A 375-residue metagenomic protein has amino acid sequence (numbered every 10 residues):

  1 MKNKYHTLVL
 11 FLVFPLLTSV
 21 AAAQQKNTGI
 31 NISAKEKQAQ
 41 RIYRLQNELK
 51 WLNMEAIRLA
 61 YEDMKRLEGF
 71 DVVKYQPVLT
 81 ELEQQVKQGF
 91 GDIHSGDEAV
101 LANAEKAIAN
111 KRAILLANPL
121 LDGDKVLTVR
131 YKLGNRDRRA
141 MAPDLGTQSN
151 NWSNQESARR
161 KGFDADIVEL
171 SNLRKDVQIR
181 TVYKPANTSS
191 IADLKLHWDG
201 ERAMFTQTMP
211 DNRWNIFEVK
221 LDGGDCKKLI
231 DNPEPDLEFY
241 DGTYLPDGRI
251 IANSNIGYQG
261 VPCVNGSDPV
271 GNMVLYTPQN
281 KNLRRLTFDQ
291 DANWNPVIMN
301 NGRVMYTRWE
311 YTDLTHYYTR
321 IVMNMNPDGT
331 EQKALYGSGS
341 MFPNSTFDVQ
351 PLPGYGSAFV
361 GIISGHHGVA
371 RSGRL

Functional and structural regions predicted by a protein language model:
G69-T181: Long amphipathic alpha-helical scaffold segments
A107, R174-S189, K220-E238, T277-D291 (+1 more regions): Multi-bladed beta-propeller domains
L121-D122, W198-D199, L245-D247, M299-N301 (+1 more regions): Residue-level detector of Asp-centered blade-edge/turn motifs that repeat once per structural unit in beta-propeller
D122, F163, S190-A192, D199 (+6 more regions): Beta-rich catalytic cores
V126, A203, I250-I251, V304 (+1 more regions): Hydrophobic beta-strand positions that form the internal "hydrophobic ladder" of WD40/Gbeta-like beta-propeller blades
Y131-G162, T208-M209, R213, A252-P269 (+2 more regions): Short, conserved, GDST-rich strand-edge loop motifs in beta-rich repeat architectures
A165-S171, F217-G223, S267-N280, T319-T330 (+1 more regions): Beta-propeller blade signature
N212-W294: Asp-box/WD-like beta-propeller blade repeats and closely related beta-sheet repeat scaffolds
